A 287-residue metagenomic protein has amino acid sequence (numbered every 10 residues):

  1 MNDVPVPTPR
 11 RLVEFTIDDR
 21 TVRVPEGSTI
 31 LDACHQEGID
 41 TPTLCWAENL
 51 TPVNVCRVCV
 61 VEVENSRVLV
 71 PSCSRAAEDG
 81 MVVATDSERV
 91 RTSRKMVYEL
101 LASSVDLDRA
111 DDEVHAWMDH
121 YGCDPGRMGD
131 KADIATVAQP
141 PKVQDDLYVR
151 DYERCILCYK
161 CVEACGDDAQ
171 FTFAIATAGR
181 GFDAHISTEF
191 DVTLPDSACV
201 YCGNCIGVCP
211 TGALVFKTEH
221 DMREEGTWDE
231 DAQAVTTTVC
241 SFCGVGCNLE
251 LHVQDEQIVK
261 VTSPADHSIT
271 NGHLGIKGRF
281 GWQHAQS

Functional and structural regions predicted by a protein language model:
M1-E14: Terminal leader/tail segments of proteins
V13, D18-D79, S93: N-terminal cofactor/phosphate-binding cores enriched in small/glycine residues, especially glycine-rich loops such as
R57-V61, S66-A198, I206-G207, G212-V239 (+1 more regions): Fe-S ferredoxin-like electron-transfer domains and their immediately adjacent linker/connector regions across
C158, C202-N204, P210, G244-C247 (+2 more regions): Short, well-ordered loop/turn elements at secondary-structure boundaries
P195, C199-C202, I269-L274: Short beta-strand-alpha-helix junction that forms the catalytic/metal-binding core of metal-dependent nuclease domains
A232, T236-P264: Catalytic and ligand-binding motifs that coordinate phosphates/metal ions in nucleic-acid-processing enzymes
H252-S287: Cofactor-/ligand-binding subdomain signature composed of acidic, glycine-rich, tryptophan-containing flexible loops
